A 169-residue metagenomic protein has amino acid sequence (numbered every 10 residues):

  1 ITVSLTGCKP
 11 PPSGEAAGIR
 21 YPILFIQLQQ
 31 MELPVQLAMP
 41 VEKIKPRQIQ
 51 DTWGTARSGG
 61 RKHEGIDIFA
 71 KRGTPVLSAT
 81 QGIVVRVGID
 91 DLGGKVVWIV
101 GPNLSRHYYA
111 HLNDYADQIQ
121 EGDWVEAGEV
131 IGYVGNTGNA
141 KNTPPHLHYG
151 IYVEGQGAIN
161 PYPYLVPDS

Functional and structural regions predicted by a protein language model:
I1-T6: Sec-dependent bacterial lipoprotein signal peptides
C8-K95, A127, I159-Y162: Surface-exposed, glycine-biased beta-strand/turn segments
P40-E42, D91, Q118, A140-T143: Extracellular/periplasmic catalytic domains that process cell-envelope and extracellular macromolecules
T52, V87-G88, L112, V134-T137: Residue-level recognition of beta-strand microenvironments
F69, V100-P102, Y152: A generic structural motif
A70-R72, D114, E154: Active-site acidic-Proline motif in GNAT/NAT acetyltransferases
S78-Q120, H146-H148: Zn2+-dependent peptidoglycan hydrolase active-site motif and core
W98, D123-S169: Conserved, short, structured surface segments that act as functional micro-motifs
